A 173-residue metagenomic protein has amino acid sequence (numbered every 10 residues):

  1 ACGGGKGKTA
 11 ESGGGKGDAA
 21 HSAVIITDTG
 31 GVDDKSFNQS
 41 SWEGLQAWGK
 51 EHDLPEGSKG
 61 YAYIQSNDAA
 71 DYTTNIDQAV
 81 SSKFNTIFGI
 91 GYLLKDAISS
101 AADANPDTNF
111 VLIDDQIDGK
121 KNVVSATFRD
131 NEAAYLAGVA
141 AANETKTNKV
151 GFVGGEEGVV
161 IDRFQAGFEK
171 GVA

Functional and structural regions predicted by a protein language model:
C2-K16: Bacterial lipoprotein signal-peptidase II cleavage site
G14-D18, A23-G44, W48, A62-Y72 (+2 more regions): Extracytoplasmic "Venus flytrap"
T29-K35, F84-N85, N122-F128, G151-V159: Second-shell loop/turn segments in exported
L45, L136-A173: An alpha-beta-alpha
D53-S66, A173: Short beta-strand elements in bilobed, periplasmic/extracellular small-molecule ligand-binding domains
A69-K83: Short, well-structured alpha-helical segments in soluble
F84-Y92, V111-I113: Periplasmic-binding protein-like
D103-T127: Flexible loop/hinge segments that line or gate small-molecule binding clefts
